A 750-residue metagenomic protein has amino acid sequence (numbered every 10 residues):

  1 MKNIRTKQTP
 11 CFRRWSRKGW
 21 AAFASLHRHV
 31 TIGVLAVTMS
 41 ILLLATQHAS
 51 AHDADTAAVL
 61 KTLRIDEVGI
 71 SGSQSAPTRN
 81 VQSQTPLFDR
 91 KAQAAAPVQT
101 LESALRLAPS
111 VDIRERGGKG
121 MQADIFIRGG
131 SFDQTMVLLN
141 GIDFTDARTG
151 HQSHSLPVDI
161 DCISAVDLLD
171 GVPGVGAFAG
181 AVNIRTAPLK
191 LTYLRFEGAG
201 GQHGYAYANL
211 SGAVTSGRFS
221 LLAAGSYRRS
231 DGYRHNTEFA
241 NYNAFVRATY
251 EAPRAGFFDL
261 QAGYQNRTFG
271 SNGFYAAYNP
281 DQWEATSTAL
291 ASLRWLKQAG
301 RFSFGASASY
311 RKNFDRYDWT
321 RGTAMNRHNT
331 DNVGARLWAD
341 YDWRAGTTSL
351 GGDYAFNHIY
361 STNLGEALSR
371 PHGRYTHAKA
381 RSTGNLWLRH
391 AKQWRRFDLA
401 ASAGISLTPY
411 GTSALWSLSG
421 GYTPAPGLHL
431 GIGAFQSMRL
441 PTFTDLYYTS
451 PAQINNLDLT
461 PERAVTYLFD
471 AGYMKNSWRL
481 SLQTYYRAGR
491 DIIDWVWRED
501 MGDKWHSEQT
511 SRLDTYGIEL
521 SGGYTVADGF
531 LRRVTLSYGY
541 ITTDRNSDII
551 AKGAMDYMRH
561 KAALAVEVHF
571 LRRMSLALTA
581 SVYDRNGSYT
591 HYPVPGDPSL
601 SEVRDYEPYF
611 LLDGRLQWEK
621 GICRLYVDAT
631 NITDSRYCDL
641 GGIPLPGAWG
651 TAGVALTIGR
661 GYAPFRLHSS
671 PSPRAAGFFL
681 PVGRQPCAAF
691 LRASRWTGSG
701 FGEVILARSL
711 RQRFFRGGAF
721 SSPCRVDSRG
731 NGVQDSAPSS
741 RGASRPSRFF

Functional and structural regions predicted by a protein language model:
T62, D66-A96, D124, F132 (+1 more regions): N-terminal periplasmic "start-of-domain" segments of outer-membrane beta-barrel proteins
E102, R106-D146: Extracytoplasmic beta-strand/coil segments of soluble accessory domains associated with Gram-negative outer-membrane
I142-G171, R185-A187: Short acidic/polar hinge/loop motifs at secondary-structure boundaries that mediate gating or recognition
A165, P173, G180-V214, G225 (+2 more regions): Short strand-turn segments of transmembrane beta-barrel domains in outer membranes, especially the first one or two
S230-T237, N241, E251, A255-N332: Flexible loop and strand-edge segments within Gram-negative outer membrane beta-barrel domains
A262, A345, S349, S369-G489 (+4 more regions): Structural signature of Gram-negative outer-membrane beta-barrels, strongest in the C-terminal barrel of TonB-dependent
Y275-A299, T423, H429, Q436-R490 (+3 more regions): Outer-membrane beta-barrel signature, preferentially recognizing the C-terminal barrel domain of Gram-negative
K392-R396, Y486-A488, Q509-H591, T633 (+3 more regions): Gram-negative outer-membrane beta-barrel transporters
